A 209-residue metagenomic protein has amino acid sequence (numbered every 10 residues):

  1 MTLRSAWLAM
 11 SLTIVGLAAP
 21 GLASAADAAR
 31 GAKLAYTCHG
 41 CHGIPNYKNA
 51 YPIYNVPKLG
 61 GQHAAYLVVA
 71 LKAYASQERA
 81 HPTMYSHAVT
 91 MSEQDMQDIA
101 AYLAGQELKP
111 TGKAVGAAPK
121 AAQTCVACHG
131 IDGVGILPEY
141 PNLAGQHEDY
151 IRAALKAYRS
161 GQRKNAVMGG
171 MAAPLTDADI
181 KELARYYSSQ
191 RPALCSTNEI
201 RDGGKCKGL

Functional and structural regions predicted by a protein language model:
M1-S11: Bacterial N-terminal signal peptides that target proteins for export
L12-T13, A23: Cleavable N-terminal signal peptides
A18-P20, A26: N-terminal signal peptide c-region/cleavage motif recognized by signal peptidases
A26-K48, T111-I136, H147, C195 (+1 more regions): Sequence/structural segment immediately N-terminal to covalent heme-attachment motifs in c-type and related
K33-I44, A65-K72, Q97-A101, A122-I131 (+3 more regions): C-type cytochrome heme c attachment motif
N49-K58, A73-V115, L137-N142, S160-I200: Axial heme c-ligation environment in periplasmic c-type cytochrome domains
A118-G170: Conserved small-residue-rich
